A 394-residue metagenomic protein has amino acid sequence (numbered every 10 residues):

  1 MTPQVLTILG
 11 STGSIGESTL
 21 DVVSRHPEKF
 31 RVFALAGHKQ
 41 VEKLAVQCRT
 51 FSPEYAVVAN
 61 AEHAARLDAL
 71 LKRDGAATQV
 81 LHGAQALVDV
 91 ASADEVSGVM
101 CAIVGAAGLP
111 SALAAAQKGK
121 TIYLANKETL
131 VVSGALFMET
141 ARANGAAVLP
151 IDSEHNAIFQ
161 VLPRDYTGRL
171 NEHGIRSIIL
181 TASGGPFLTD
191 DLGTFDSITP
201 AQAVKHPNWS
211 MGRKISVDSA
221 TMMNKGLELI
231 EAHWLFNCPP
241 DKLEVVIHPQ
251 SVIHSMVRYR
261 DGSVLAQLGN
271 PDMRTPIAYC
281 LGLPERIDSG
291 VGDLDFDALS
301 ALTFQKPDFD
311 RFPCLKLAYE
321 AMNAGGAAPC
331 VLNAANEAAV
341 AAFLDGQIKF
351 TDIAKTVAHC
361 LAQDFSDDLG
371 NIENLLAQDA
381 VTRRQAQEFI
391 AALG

Functional and structural regions predicted by a protein language model:
M1-G394: Catalytic, metal-anchored helix/loop core of enzyme active sites in primary metabolism
